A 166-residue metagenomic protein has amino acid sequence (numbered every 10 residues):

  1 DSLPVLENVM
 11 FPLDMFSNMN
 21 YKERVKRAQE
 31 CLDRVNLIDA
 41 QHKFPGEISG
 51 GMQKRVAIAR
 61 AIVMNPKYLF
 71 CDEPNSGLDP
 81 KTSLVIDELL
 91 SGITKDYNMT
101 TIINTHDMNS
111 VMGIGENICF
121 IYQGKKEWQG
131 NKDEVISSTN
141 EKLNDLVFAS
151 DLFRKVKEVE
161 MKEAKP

Functional and structural regions predicted by a protein language model:
L6-D14: Short helical segment in ABC ATPase nucleotide-binding domains corresponding to the A-loop/adjacent helical element
F44-I48, M52: Conserved ABC ATPase signature
V63-K67: A short, proline-enriched helix->beta-strand linker immediately N-terminal to the Walker B motif in ABC-type P-loop
L69-D72: Catalytic Walker B motif of ABC-type/P-loop ATPase nucleotide-binding domains
P80-T82: Helix N-cap at the start of a conserved alpha-helix in ABC-type nucleotide-binding domains
I136-P166: C-terminal boundary and immediately downstream tail of ABC-type ATPase nucleotide-binding domains
